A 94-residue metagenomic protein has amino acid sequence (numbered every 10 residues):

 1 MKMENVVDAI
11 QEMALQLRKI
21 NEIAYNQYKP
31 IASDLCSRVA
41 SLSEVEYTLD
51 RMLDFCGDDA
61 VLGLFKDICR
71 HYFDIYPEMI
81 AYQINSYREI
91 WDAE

Functional and structural regions predicted by a protein language model:
V7-Q16: Polar/charged low-complexity regulatory segments
Q11, E46, F65-C69: Generic structural concept
L15-G63: Amphipathic alpha-helical interaction modules
D59-E94: Amphipathic alpha-helical binding modules
